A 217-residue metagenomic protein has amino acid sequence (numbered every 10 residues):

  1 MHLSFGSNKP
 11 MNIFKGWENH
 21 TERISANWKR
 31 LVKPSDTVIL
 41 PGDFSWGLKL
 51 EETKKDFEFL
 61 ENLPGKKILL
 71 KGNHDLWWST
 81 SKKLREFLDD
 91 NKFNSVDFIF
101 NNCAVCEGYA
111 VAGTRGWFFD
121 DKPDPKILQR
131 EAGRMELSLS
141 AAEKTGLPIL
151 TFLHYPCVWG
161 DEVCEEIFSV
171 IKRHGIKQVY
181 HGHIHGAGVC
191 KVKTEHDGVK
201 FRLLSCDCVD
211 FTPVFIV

Functional and structural regions predicted by a protein language model:
M1, G42-S45, N73-D75, N102 (+4 more regions): Active-site metal-binding loops of divalent metal-dependent hydrolases
F5-C106, V163-H174, V199-C206: Core catalytic region of metal-dependent phosphoesterases/phosphodiesterases, especially metallo-beta-lactamase-like
N12-G16, P123, I127, W159: Pocket-edge positions in alpha/beta enzyme catalytic cores
T37, Y109-A110, P148-L150, Q178: Structural motif
L50-E52, K122-K126, E162, F215: Short, solvent-exposed loop/turn segments at secondary-structure boundaries
I68, C157-V217: Conserved beta-sheet core of the metallophosphoesterase superfamily
C106-G146, E166: Binuclear metal-dependent hydrolase catalytic cores centered on His/Asp/Glu-rich metal-binding motifs
L139-W159: Short acidic, glycine-rich surface-loop motifs adjacent to enzyme active sites
